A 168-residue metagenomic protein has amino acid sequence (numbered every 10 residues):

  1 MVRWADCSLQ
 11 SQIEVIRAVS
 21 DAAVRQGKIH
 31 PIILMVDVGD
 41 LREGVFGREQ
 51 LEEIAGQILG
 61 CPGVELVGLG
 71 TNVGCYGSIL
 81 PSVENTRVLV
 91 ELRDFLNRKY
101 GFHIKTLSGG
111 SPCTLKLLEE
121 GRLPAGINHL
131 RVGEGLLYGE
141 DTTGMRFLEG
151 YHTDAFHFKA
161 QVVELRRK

Functional and structural regions predicted by a protein language model:
M1-E91, F95, K99-Y100: Active-site-proximal beta-alpha core segment in soluble small-molecule metabolic enzymes
E14, V83-K168: Active-site anion/phosphate-binding pocket segments in diverse small-molecule metabolic enzymes
